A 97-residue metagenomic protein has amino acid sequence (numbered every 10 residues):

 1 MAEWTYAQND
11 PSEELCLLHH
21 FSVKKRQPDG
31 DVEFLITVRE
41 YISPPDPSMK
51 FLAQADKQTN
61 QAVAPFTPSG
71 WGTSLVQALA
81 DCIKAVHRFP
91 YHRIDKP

Functional and structural regions predicted by a protein language model:
M1-F34: Negatively charged, low-complexity tracts enriched in Asp/Glu with abundant Ser/Thr
K25-D29, A55-N60: Short acidic, glycine-rich loop/turn motifs
V32-P44: Broad, structure-driven detector of short, well-ordered beta-strand segments within folded domains
I36, F51-K57: A short beta-strand signature
P44-L52: Short, flexible loop/turn motifs enriched in small residues
D56-Q77: A short, exposed loop/beta-hairpin motif centered on an aromatic-Gly-Thr core
S74, A78-V86: Stable alpha-helical structural segments in soluble proteins, enriched in small hydrophobic residues
I83-K96: Short arginine-rich
